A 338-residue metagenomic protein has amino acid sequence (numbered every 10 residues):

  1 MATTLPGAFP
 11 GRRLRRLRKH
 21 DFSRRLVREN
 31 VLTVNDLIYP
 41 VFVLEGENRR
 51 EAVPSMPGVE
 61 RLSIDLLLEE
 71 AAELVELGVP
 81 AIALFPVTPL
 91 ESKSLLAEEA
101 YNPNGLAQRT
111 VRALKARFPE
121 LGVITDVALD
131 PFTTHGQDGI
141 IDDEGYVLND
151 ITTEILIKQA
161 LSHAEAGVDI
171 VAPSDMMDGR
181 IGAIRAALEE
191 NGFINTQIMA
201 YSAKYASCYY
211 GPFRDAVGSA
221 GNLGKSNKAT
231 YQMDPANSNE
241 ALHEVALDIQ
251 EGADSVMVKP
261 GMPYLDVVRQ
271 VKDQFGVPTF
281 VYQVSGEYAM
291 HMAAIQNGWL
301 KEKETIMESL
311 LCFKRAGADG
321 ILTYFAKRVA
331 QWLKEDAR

Functional and structural regions predicted by a protein language model:
A2-A8, H20, T33-I38, L44-R338: Alpha/beta enzyme core
P10-R16: Exposed beta-strand/loop interface patches that mediate assembly or binding
K19, V27-N30: N-terminal leader/domain-start detector
S23: N-terminal [4Fe-4S]-dependent radical SAM core
